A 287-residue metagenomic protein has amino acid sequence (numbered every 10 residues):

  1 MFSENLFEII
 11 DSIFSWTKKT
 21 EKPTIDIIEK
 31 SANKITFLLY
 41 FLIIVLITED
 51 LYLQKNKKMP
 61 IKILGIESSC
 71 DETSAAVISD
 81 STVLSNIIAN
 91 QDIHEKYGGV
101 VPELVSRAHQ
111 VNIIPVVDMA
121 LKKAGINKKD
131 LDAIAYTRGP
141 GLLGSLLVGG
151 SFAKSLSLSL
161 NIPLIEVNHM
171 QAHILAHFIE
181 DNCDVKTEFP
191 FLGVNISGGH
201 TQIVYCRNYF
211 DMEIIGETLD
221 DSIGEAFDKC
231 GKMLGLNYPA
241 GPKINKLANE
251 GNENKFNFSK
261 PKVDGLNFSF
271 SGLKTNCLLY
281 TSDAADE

Functional and structural regions predicted by a protein language model:
M1-E21, L38-L46, D50-L51: Short, strongly patterned local motifs
T17-N33, K58: Ser/Thr-rich, low-complexity intrinsically disordered segments
P60-P140, H169, H173: N-terminal beta-alpha supersecondary unit
Y136-L160, I179-E180: Short Gly/Thr/Asp-enriched flexible loops that form oxyanion-binding sites at enzyme active sites
S155-H173: Short, acidic/small-residue loops that bind anionic groups at enzyme active sites
V167-F191: Conserved phosphate-binding catalytic cores of ATP/NTP-utilizing and phosphoryl-transfer enzymes
R207-E250, K274-T275, L279: Glycine-rich phosphate-binding loop plus the immediately following alpha-helix
Y280-E287: Conserved small/polar residues in nucleotide/adenosyl-binding loops
